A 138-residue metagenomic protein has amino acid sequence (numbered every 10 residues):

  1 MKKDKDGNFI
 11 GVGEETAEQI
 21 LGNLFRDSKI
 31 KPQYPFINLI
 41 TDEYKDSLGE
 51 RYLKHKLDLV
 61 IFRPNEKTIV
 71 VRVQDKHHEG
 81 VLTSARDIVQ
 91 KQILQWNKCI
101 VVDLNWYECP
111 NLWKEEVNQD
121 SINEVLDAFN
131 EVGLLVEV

Functional and structural regions predicted by a protein language model:
M1-V138: Nucleic-acid endo/exonuclease domains
